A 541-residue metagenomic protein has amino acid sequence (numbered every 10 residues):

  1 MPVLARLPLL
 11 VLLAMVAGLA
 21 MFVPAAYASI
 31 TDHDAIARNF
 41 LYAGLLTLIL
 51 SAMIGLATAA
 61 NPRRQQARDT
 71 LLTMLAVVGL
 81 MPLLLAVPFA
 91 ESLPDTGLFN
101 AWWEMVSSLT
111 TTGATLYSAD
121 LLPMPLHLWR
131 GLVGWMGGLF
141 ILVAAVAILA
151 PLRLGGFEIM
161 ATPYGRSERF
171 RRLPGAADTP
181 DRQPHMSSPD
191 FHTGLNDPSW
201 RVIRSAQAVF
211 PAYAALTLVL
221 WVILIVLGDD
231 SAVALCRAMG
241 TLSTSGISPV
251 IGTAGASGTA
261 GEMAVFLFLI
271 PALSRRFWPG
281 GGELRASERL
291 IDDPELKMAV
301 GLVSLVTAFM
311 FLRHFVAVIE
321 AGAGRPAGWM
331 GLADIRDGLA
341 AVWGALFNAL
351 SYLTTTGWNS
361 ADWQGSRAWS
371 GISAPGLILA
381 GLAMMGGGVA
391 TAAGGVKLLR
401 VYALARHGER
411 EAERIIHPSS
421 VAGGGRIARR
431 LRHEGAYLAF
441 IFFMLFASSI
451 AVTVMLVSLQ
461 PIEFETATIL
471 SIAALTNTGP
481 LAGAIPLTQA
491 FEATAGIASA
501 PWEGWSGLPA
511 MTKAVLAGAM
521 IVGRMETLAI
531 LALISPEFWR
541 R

Functional and structural regions predicted by a protein language model:
M1-R541: Membrane-proximal intracellular helices of multi-pass ion channels
